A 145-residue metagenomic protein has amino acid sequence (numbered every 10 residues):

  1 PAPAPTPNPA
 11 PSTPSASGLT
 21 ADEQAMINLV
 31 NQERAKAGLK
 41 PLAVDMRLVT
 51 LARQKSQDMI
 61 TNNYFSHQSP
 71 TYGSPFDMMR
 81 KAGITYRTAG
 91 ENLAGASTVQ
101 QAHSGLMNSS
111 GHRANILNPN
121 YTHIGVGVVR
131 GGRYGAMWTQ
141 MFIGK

Functional and structural regions predicted by a protein language model:
P1-Q54, Y64, V129-K145: N-terminal targeting leaders of exported, membrane, and organelle-targeted proteins
N31, F76, R113: Short glycine-/small-residue-rich flexible loop motifs, especially phosphate/cofactor-binding loops
E33-G38, L42, M59, R87 (+1 more regions): A generic, residue-level signal for flexible/boundary positions that often mark functional hotspots
A35-A37, I84, A89, Y121-I124 (+1 more regions): Loop/turn elements at helix/coil->beta-strand transitions in domains of secreted/extracellular proteins
V49-V99, H103, I116-N118: Short, surface-exposed glycine/acidic/tryptophan-bearing loops
G95-K145: Disulfide-stabilized extracellular recognition modules
